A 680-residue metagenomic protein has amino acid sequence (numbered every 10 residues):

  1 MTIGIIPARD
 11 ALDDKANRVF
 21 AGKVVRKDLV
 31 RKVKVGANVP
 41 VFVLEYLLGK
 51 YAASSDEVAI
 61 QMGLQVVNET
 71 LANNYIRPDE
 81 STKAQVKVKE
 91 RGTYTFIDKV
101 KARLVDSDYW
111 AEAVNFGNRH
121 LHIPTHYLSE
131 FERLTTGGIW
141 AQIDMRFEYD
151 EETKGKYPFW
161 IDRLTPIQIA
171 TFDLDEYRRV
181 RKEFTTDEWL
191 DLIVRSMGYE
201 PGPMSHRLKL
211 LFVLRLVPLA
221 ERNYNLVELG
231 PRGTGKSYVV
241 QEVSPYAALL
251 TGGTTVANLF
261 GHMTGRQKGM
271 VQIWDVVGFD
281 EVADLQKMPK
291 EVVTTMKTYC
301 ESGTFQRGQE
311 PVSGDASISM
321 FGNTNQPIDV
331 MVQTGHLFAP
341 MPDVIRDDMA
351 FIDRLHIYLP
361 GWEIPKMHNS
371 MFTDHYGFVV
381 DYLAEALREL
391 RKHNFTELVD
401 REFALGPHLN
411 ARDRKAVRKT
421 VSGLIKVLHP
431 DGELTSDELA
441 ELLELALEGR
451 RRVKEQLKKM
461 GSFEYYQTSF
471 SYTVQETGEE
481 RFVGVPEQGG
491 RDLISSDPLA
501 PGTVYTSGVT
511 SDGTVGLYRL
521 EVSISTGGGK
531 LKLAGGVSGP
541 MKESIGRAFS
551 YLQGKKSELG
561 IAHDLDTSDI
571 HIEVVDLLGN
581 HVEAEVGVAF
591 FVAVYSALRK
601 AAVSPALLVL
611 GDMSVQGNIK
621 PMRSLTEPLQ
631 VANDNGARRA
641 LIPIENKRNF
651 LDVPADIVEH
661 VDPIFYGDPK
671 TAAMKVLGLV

Functional and structural regions predicted by a protein language model:
T2-S196: Extended, charged/polar low-complexity intrinsically disordered regions
E176-L210, S538-K542, P621-S624: Dynamic helix-loop-helix/coil hinge segments at AAA+ ATPase domain boundaries and subdomain interfaces
E200-V330, G335-A339, D353, S471-P486: Conserved ASCE/P-loop NTPase catalytic core
Y224, W274, G314-S317, F351-I357 (+3 more regions): Short glycine-/polar-rich loops that comprise or flank the Walker A/P-loop and associated switch/sensor motifs
T298-G314, M341-F351, A384-L390, S596-A597 (+1 more regions): Substrate-engagement module of ASCE P-loop NTPases
V332-P365: A short helix-turn-beta junction within AAA+ P-loop NTPase domains corresponding to the substrate/partner-engaging
H356-G484: Conserved NTP phosphate-binding and transfer environment spanning the P-loop NTPase/kinase superfamily
E487-V680: Peripheral, non-AAA+ core regions of ATP-driven protein-machinery
